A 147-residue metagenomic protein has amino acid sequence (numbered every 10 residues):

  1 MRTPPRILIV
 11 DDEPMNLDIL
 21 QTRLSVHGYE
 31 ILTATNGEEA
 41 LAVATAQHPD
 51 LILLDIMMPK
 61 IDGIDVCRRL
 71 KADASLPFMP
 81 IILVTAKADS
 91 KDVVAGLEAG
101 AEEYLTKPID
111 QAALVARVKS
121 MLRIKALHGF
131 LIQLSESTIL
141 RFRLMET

Functional and structural regions predicted by a protein language model:
R2, R6, P14-L32: Two-component/phosphorelay signaling modules centered on CheY-like receiver
T3-P4, H48-D50, A74-P80: His-Asp phosphorelay/catalytic-motif detector in bacterial-type signaling
L17, M58-P59, P77, D89 (+1 more regions): The feature encodes the CheY-like receiver
Q47-L53, M58: Active-site beta3 strand of CheY-like receiver
I109-V118, L122: C-terminal output helix
